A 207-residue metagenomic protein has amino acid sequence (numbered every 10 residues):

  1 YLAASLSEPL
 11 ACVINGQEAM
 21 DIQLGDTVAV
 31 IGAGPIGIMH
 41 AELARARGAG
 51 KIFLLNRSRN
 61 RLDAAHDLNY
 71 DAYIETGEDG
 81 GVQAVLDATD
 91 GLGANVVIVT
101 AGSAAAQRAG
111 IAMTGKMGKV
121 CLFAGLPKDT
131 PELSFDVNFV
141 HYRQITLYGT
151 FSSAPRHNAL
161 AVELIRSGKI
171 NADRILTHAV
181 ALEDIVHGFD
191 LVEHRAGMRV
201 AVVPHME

Functional and structural regions predicted by a protein language model:
Y1-E78: Mid-domain Rossmann-like dinucleotide-binding core that forms the NAD(H)/NADP(H) cofactor-binding site
L10-V13, G37, V82, A94 (+2 more regions): A general structural signal for well-ordered alpha-helical segments in protein cores
M20-D21, D63, D67-Q144, M206: Glycine-rich cofactor phosphate-binding loops and adjacent beta1-alpha1 units of small-molecule cofactor enzyme domains
D26, G118-K119, M198: Glycine-centered, small-residue-biased loops immediately flanking beta-strands in adenine/cofactor-binding cores
F53, K119-C121, Y148, A201: Structural detector of well-ordered beta-strand residues that form the stable sheet scaffold of enzyme domains
L55-S58, T100, F151: N-terminal Rossmann-fold cofactor-binding loop
R108-A112, P155-E207: C-terminal hydrophobic helical "lid"/dimerization subdomain of Rossmann-like NAD(P)H-dependent oxidoreductases
F123-P127, T150-S152, L176, V180: Short strand-turn motif at the edge of the Rossmann-like AdoMet-binding core
